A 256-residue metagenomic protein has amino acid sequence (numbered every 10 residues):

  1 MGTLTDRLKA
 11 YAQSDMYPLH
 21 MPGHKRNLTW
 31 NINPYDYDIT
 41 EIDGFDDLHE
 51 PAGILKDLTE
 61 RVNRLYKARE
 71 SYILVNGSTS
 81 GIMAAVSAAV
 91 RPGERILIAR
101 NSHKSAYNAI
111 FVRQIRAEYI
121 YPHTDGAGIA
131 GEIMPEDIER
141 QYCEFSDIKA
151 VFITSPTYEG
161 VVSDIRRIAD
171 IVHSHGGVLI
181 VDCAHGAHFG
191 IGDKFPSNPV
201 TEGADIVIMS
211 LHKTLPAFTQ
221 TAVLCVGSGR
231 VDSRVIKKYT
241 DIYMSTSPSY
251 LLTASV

Functional and structural regions predicted by a protein language model:
M1-G53: N-terminal "arm"/small-domain region of PLP-dependent enzymes with the aminotransferase-like
G2-K9, W30, A68, S78-S255: Conserved PLP-enzyme active-site core in the AAT-like
K25, G77-S78: Short glycine-rich, polar/acidic loop-and-turn segments at beta strand-coil junctions
Y35, I39-G77, N101: Conserved N-terminal alpha-helix of the aminotransferase class I/II PLP-enzyme fold
